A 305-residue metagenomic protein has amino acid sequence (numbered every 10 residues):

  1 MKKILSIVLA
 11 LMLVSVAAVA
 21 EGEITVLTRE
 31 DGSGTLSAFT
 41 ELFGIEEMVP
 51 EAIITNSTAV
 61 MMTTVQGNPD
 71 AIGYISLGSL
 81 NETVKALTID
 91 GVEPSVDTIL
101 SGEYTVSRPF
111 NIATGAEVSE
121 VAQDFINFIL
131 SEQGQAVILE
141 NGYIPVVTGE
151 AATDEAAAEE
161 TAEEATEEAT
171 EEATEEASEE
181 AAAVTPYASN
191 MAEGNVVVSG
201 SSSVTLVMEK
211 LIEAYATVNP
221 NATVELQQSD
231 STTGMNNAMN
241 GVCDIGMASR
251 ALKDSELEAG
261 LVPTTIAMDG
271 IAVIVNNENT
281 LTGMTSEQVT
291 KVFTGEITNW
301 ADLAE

Functional and structural regions predicted by a protein language model:
M1-A20: Sec-dependent N-terminal signal peptides of Gram-positive bacterial secreted proteins and lipoproteins
E21-E305: Exported/periplasmic ABC-transporter solute-binding proteins
